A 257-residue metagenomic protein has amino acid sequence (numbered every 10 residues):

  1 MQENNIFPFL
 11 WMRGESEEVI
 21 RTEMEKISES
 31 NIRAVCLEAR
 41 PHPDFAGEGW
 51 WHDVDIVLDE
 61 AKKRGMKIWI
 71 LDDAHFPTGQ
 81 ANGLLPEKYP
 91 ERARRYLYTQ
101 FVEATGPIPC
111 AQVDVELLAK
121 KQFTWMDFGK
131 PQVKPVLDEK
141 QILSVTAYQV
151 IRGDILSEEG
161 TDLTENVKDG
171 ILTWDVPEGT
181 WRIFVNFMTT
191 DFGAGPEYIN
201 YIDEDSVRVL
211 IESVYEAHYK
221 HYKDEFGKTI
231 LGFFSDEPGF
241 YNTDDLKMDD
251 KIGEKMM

Functional and structural regions predicted by a protein language model:
M1-W50, V57: N-terminal-proximal low-complexity accessory segments that begin disordered and transition into the first
R21-E29, E48-M257: Mature extracytoplasmic enzyme cores
